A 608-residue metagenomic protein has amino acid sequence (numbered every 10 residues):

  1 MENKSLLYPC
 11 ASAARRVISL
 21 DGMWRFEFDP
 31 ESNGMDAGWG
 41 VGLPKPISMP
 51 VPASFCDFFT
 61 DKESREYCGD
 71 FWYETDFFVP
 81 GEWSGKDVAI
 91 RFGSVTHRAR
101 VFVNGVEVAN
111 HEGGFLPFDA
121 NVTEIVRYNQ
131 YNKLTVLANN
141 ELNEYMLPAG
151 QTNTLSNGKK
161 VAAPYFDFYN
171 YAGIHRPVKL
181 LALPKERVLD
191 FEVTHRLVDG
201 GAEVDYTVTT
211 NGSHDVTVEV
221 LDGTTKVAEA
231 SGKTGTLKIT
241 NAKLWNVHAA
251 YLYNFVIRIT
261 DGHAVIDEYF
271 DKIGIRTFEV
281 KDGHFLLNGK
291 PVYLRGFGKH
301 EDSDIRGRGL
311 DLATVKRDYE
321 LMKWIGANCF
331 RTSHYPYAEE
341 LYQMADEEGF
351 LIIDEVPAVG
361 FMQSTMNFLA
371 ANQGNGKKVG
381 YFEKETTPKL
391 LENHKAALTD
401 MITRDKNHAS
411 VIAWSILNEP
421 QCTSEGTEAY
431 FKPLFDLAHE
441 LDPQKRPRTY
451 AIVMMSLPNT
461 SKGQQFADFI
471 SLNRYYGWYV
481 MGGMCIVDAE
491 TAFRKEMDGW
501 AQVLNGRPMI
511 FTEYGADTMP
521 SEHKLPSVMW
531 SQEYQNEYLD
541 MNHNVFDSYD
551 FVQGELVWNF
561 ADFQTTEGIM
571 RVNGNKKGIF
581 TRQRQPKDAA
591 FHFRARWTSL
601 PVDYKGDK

Functional and structural regions predicted by a protein language model:
M1-M344, E348-I352, A397, I412-A413 (+5 more regions): Secreted/periplasmic carbohydrate-active enzymes, especially glycoside hydrolases
T207, Y319-L321, C329-S599, K605-G606: Substrate-binding/catalytic cleft of secreted carbohydrate-active enzymes, primarily glycoside hydrolases
